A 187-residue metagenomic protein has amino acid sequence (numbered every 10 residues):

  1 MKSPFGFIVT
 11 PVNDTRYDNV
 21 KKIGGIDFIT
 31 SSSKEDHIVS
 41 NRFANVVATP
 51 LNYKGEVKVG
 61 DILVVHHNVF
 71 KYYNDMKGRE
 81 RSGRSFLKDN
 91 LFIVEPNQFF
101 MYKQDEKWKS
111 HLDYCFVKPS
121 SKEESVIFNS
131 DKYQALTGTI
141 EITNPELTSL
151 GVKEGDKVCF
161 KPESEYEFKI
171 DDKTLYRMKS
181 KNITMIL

Functional and structural regions predicted by a protein language model:
M1-L187: Acidic-enriched and Gly/Ser
